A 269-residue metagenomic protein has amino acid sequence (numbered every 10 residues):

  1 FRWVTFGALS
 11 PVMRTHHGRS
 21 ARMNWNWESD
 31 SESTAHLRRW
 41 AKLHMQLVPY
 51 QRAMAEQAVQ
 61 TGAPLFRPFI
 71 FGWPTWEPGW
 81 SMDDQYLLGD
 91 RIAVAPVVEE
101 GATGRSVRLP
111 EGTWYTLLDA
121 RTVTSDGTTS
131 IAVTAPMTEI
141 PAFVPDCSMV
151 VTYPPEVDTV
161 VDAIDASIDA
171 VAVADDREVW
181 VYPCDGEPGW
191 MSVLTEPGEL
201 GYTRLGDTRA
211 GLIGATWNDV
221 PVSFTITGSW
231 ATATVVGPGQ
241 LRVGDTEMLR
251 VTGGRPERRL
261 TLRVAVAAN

Functional and structural regions predicted by a protein language model:
F1-P221, T227-W230, P238, R258: Catalytic core of carbohydrate-active enzymes
L118, V243-G244: Structural motif
I131-T134, V243, R250-P256: Short proline/glycine- and polar residue-rich coil/turn motifs
T252, P256-N269: Surface-exposed interaction regions enriched in Ser/Thr/Asp/Glu that occur as long low-complexity tracts or repetitive
